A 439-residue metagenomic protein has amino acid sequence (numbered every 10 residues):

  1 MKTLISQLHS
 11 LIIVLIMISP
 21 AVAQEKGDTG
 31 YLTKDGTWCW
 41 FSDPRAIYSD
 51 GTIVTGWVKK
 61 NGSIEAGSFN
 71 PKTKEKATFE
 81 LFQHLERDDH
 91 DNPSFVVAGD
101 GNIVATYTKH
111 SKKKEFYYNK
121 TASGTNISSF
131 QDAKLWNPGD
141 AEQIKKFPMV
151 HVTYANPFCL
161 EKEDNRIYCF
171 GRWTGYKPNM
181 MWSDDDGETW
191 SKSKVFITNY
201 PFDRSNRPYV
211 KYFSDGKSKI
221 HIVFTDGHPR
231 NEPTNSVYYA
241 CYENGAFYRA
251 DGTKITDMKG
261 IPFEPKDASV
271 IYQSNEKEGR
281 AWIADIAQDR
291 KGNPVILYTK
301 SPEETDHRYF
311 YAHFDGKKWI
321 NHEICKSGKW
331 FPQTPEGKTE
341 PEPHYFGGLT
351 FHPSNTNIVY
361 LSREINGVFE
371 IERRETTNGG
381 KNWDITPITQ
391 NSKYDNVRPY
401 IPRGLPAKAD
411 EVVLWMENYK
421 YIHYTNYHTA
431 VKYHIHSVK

Functional and structural regions predicted by a protein language model:
M1-L11: Bacterial N-terminal signal peptides that target proteins for export
H9-S19: Bacterial N-terminal signal peptides
Q24-K439: Extracellular, repeat-based ectodomains that mediate carbohydrate processing or recognition
